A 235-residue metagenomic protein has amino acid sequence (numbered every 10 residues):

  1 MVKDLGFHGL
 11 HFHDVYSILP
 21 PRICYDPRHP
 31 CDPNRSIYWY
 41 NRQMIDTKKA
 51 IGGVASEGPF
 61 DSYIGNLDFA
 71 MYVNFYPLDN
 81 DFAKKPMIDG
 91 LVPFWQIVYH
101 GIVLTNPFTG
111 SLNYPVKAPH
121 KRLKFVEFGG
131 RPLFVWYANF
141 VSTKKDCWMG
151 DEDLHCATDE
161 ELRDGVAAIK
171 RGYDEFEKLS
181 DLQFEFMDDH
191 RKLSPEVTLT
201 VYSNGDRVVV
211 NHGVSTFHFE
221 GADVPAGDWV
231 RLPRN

Functional and structural regions predicted by a protein language model:
M1-N235: Active-site-proximal substrate-binding groove within the catalytic cores of carbohydrate-active enzymes
